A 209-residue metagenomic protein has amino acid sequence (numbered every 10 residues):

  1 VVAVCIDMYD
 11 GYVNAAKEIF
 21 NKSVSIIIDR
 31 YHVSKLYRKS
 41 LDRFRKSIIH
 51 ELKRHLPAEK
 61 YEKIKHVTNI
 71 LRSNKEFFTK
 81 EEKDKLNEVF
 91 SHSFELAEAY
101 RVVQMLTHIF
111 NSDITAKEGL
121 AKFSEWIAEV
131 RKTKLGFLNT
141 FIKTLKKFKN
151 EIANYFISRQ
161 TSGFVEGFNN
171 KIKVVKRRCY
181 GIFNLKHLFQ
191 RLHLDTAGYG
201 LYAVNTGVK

Functional and structural regions predicted by a protein language model:
V1-I27, Y31-K35, K53-K209: Acidic/histidine-rich catalytic cores and adjacent linkers of DNA breakage/strand-transfer/modification proteins
R38-I49: Short, surface-exposed amphipathic charged segments that create phosphate/polyanion-binding patches used for binding
